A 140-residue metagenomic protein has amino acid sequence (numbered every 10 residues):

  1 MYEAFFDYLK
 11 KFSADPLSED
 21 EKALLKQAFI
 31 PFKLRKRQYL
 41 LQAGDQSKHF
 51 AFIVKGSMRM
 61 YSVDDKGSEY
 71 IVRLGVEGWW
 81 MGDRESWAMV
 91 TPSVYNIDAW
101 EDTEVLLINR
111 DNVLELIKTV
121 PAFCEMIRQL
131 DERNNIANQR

Functional and structural regions predicted by a protein language model:
M1-R140: Cytosolic regulatory regions built on CNB/CRP/Popeye-like sensor folds
